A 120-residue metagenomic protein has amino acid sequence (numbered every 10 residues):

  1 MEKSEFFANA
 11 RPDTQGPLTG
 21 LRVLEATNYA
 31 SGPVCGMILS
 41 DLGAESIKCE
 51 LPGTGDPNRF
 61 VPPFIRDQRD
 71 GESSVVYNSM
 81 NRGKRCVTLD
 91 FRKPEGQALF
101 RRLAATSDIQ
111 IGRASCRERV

Functional and structural regions predicted by a protein language model:
M1-R117: N-terminal helix-loop segment corresponding to the beta1-alpha1 unit of nucleotide/adenylate-binding folds
